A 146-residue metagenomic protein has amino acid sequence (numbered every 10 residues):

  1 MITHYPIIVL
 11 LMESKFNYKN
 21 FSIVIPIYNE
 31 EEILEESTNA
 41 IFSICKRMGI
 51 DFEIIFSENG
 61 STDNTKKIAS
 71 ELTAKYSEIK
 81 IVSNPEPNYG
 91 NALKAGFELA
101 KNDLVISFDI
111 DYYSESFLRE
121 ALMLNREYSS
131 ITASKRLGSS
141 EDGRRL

Functional and structural regions predicted by a protein language model:
M1-L11: N-terminal amphipathic/basic-hydrophobic helices that include classical n-h-c signal peptides and signal-anchor
N20-S22, E53: Cell-envelope/extracellular polymer assembly enzymes that use nucleotide-activated donors
S22, E58-S61, S83: Structural signature of the Rossmann-like NAD(P)-dependent dehydrogenase/reductase core
E30-C45: Short, well-formed alpha-helical segments that are part of the catalytic scaffolds of diverse glycosyltransferases
E32-E36, D63-L72: Acidic helix N-cap motif at the loop->helix transition within catalytic regions of sugar-transfer enzymes
F52-F56, K66-L99: Conserved donor nucleotide-binding strand/loop of the catalytic core
E58-K66, Y112: A conserved acidic beta->alpha catalytic loop
N84-L99, L104-S107, E115-L146: Acceptor/aglycone-binding surface of glycosyltransferases and processive sugar-polymer synthases
